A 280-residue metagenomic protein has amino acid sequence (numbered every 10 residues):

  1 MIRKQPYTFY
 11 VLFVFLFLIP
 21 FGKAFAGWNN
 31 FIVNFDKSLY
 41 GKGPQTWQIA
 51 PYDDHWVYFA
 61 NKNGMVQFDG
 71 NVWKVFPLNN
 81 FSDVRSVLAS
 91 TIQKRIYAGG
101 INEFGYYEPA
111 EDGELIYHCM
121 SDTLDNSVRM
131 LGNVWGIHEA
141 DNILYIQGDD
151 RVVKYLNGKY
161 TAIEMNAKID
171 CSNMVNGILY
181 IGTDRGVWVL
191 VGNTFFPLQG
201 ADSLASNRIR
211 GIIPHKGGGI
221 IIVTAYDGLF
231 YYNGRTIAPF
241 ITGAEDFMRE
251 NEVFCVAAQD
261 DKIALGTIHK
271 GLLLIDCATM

Functional and structural regions predicted by a protein language model:
M1-M280: Carboxylate-rich, polar loop motifs that coordinate divalent cations or form catalytic acidic clusters
